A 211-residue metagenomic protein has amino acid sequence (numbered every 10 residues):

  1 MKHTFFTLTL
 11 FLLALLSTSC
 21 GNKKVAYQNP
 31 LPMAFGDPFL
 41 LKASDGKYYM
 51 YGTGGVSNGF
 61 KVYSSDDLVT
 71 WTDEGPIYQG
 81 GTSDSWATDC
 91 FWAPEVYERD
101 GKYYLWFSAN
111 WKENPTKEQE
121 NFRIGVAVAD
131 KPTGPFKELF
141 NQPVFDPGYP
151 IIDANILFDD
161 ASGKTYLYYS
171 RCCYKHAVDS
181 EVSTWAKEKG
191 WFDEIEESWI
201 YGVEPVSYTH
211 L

Functional and structural regions predicted by a protein language model:
T18-S19: C-terminal motif of bacterial Sec signal peptides marking the signal peptidase cleavage site
G36-V56, G75, W92-T116, E138-F140 (+3 more regions): Hydrophobic core segments of beta-strands in well-ordered, beta-rich domains
G52-E74: Beta-propeller domains
V56-N58, P115-F122, D193-S198: Short, solvent-exposed loop/turn segments at conserved positions within beta-propeller repeat blades
I77-W86, P143-D146: Surface-exposed loop and turn segments in beta-propeller and other repeat-based domains that flank or scaffold
Q119-D159: Asp-box/WD-like beta-propeller blade repeats and closely related beta-sheet repeat scaffolds
T209-H210: Conserved small/polar residues in nucleotide/adenosyl-binding loops
